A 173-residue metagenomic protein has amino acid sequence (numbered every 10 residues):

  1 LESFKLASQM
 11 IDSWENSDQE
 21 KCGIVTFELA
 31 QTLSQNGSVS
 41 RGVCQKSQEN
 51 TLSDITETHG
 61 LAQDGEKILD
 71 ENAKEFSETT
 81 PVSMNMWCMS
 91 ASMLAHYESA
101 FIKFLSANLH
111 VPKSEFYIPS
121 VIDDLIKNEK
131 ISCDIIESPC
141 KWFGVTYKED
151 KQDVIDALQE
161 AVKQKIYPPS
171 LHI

Functional and structural regions predicted by a protein language model:
E2-W87, A91: Conserved core of the sugar-phosphate nucleotidyltransferase
Q48, I55-I173: Conserved alpha/beta core of the MobA/IspD/sugar-nucleotide pyrophosphorylase nucleotidyltransferase superfamily
